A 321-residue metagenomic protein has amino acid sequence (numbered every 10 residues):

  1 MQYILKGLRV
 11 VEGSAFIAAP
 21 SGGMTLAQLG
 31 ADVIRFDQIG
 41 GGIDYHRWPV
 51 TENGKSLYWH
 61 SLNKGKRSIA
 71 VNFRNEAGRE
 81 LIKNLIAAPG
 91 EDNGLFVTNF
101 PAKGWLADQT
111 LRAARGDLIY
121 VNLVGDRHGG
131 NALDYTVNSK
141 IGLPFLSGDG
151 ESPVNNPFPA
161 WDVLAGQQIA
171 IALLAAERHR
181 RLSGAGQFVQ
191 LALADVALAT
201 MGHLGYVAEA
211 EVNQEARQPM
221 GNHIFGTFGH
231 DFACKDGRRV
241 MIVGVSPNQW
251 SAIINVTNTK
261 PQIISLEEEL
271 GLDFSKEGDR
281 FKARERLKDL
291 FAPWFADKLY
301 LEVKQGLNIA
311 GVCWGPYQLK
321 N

Functional and structural regions predicted by a protein language model:
M1-L182, L301: N-terminal helix-loop segment corresponding to the beta1-alpha1 unit of nucleotide/adenylate-binding folds
G41, N222-F225, C234: A short catalytic or substrate-binding loop motif that flags glycine-/basic-rich loops and adjacent residues that bind
Y58, Q187, T227-F228: Residue-level marker for the onset of beta-strands and adjacent loop->beta junctions in well-ordered domains
N72, L191, I242-V243: Active-site-adjacent beta-strand anchor residues
E151-F158, R181-A197, Q218-G221, L272: Conserved Rossmann-fold dehydrogenase catalytic segment
G166-G186, A199, H203-A210, I254-E267: Oxidoreductase and adenylate-handling cofactor-binding alpha/beta cores
E211-G229, L301: Active-site Gly/Thr loop motif
F228-A310, W314, Q318-N321: Aromatic-enriched alpha-helical interface/lid elements that frame and gate functional surfaces
